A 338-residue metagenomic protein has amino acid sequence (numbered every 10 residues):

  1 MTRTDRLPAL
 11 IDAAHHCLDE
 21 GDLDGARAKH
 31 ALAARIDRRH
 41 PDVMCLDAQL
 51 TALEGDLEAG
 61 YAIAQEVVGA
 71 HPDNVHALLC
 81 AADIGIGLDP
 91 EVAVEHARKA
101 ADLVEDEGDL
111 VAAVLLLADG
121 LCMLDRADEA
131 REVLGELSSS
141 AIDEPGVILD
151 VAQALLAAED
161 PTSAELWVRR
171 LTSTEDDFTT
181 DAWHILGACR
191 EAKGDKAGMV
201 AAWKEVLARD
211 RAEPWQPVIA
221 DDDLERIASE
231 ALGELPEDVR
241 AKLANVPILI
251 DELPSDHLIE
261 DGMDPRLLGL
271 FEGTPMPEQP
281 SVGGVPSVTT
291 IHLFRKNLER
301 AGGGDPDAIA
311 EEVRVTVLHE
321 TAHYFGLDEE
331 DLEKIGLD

Functional and structural regions predicted by a protein language model:
T4, R38, P72, E105-G108 (+3 more regions): Short coil turns that delineate tetratricopeptide repeat
P8, D42, H76, D109-A112 (+2 more regions): Start-of-helix register in tetratricopeptide repeats
E20, E54, G87-L88, L124 (+2 more regions): Structural motif corresponding to the intra-repeat A-B loop/turn of tetratricopeptide repeats
D102, R169-T180, H184, A188-W215: TPR/TPR-like (Sel1-like) alpha-helical repeat modules
L270-R314, Y324-D338: Active-site scaffold of zinc-dependent metalloenzymes
